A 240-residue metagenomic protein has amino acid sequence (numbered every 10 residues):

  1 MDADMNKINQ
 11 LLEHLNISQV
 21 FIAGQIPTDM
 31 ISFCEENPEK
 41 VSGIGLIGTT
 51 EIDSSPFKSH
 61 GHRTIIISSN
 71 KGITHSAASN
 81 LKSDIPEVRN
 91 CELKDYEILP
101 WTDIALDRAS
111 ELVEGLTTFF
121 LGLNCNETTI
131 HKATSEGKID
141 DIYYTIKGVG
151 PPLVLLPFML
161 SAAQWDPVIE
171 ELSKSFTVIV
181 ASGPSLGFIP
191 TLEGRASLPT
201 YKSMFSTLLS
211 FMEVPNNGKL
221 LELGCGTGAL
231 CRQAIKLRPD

Functional and structural regions predicted by a protein language model:
M1, G183-G194: Glycine-rich "HGGG/HGxG" loop immediately N-terminal to the catalytic nucleophile of the alpha/beta-hydrolase
M5-Q19: Conserved acidic catalytic loop of the alpha/beta-hydrolase fold
I66-S68: Short beta-strand/loop motif that positions the catalytic acidic residue of the alpha/beta-hydrolase fold
K94-K132: Catalytic active-site module of serine/aspartate enzymes centered on a nucleophile-bearing elbow/loop
I146-F188: Conserved HGGG/HGGXW glycine-rich cap/lid loop of the alpha/beta-hydrolase fold
T200-N216, Q233: Conserved alpha-helix/loop element of class I SAM-dependent methyltransferases that forms part of the SAM/SAH-binding
G218-G224: Conserved class I S-adenosyl-L-methionine
T227-P239: Conserved SAM-binding loop of SAM-dependent methyltransferases across substrates and taxa, primarily the Class I
